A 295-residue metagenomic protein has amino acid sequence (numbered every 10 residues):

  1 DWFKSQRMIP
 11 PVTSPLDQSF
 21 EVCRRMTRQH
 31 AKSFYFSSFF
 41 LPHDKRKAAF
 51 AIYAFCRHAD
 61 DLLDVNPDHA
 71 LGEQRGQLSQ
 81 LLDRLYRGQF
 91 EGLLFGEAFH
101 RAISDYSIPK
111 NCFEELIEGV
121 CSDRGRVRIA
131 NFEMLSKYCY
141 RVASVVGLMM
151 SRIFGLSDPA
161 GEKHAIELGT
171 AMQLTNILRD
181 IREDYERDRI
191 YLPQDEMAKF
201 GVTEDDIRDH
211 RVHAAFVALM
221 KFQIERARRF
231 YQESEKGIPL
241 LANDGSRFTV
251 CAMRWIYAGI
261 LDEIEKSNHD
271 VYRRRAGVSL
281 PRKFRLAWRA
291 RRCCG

Functional and structural regions predicted by a protein language model:
D1-Q173, L178, R182-G295: Catalytic cores of Mg2+-dependent Asp-rich isoprenoid enzymes
